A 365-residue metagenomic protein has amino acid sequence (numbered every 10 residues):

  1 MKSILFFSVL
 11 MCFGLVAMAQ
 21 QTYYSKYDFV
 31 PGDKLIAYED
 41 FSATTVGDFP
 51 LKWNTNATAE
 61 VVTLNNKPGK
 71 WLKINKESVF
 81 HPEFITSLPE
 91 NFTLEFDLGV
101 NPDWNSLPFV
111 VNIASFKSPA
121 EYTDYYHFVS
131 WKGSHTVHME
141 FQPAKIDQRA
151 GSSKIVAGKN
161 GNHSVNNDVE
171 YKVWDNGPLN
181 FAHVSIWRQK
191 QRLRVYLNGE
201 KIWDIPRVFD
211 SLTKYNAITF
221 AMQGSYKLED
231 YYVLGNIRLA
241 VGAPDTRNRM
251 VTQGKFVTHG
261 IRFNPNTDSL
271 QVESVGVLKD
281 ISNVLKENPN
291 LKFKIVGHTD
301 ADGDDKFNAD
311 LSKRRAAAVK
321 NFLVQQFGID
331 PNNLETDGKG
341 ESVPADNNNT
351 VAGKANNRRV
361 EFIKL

Functional and structural regions predicted by a protein language model:
M1-Q21: Bacterial Sec-dependent N-terminal signal peptides
Q21-T55, T252: Extracellular carbohydrate-recognition regions
F41, F96, N176-P206: Carbohydrate-binding surfaces in secreted/extracellular proteins
G47-W71: Extracellular glycan-recognition surfaces and repeat-rich motifs
A59-V62, W203-D204, V208-K292: Periplasmic peptidoglycan-binding/tethering modules of Gram-negative envelope proteins
K73-G158, G242-A243: Secretory/extracellular carbohydrate-interaction modules and structurally similar beta-sandwich "look-alikes"
I155-H183: Short, aromatic/His-centered strand-loop micro-motif at the edge of beta-sheets
H298-L365: Periplasmic OmpA-like peptidoglycan-binding domain that tethers envelope proteins to the cell wall
